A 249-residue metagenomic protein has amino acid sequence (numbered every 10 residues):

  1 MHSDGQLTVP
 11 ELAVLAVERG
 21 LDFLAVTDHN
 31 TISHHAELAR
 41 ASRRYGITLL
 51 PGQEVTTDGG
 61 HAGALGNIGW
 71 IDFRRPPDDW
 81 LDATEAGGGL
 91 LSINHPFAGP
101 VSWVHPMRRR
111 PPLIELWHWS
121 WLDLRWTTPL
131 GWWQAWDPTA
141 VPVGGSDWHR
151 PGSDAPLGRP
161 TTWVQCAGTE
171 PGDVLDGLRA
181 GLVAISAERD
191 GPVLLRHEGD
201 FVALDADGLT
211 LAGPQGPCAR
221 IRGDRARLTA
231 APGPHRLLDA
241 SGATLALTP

Functional and structural regions predicted by a protein language model:
M1-P111, L116-T127: Catalytic cores of extracellular degradative/oxidative enzymes
H2, V14, D58-W70, V101-P249: Charged catalytic cores and adjacent phosphate/nucleic-acid-binding surfaces used for phosphate/nucleic-acid chemistry
